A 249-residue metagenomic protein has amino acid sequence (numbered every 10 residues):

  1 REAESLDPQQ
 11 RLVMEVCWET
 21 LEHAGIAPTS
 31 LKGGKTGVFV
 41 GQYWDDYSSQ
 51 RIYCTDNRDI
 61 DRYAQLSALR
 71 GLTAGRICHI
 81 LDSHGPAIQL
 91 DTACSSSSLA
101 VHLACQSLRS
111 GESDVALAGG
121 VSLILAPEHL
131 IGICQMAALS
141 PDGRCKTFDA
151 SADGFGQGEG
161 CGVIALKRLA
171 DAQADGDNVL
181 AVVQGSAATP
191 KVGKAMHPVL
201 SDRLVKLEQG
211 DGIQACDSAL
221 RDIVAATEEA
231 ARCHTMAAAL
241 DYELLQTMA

Functional and structural regions predicted by a protein language model:
R1-A249: Condensing-enzyme catalytic core of the thiolase-fold
